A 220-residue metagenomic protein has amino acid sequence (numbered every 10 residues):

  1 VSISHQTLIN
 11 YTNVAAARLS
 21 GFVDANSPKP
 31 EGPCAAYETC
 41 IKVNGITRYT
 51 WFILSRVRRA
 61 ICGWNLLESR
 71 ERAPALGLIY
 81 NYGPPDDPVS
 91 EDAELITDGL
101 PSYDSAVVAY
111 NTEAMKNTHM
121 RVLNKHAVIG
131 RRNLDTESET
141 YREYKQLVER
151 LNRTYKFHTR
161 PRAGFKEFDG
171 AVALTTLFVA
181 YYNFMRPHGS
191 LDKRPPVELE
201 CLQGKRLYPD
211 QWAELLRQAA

Functional and structural regions predicted by a protein language model:
V1-E91: RNase H-like nuclease fold core
Q6-T7, D98, S105, Q146 (+3 more regions): Generic recognition of stable, solvent-exposed alpha-helical segments in well-folded globular domains
V14, R18, S102, L177-F184: Alpha-helical scaffold segments in carbohydrate-active enzymes
A36-Y37, W64-N65, I96-G99, E149: Short His-Asn-centered micro-motif
S90-D104, P195-V197: Acidic/histidine-rich, metal-coordinating catalytic segments
G99-L100, D104-F165: Helix-centered, glycine/charged polyanion-binding patches within enzymatic domains that contact phosphate-containing
T140, P161-A220: C-terminal domain-tail junction helix/linker
